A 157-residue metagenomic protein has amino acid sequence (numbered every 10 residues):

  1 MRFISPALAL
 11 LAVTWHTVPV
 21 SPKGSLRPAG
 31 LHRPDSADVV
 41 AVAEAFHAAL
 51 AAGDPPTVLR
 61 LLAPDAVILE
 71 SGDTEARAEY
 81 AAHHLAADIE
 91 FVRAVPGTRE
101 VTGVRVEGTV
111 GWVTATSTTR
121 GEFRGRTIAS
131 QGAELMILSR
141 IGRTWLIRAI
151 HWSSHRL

Functional and structural regions predicted by a protein language model:
F3, L11, W15-A29, W112 (+1 more regions): Short beta-strand edge/turn micro-motifs at domain boundaries
F3, W15-P64: Short, low-complexity N-terminal intrinsically disordered segments enriched in polar/charged residues
A43-D54, L62-A66, E70, H84 (+3 more regions): Sec/Tat-exported extracytoplasmic proteins
F46, V58, A66, Y80 (+2 more regions): Hydrophobic pocket/interface hotspot
L62, G72-D73, A115-T119, H151: A mature extracytoplasmic/lumenal domain signature
V67, A82-I128: Surface-exposed, charged secondary-structure patches
R77, G121-F123, H155-L157: A short local loop/turn or secondary-structure capping micro-motif enriched for an aromatic residue
